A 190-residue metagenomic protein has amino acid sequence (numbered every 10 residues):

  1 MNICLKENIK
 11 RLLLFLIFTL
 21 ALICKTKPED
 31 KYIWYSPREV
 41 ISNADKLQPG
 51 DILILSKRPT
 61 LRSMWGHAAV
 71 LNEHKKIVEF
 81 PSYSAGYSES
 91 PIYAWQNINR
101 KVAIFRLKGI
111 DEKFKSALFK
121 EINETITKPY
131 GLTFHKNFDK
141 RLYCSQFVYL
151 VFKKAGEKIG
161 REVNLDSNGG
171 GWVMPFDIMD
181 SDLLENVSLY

Functional and structural regions predicted by a protein language model:
M1-Q48: Protein maturation boundaries and topogenic segments
K25-Y32, F134-Y190: Activation targets extended, charge/polar-rich intrinsically disordered C-terminal tails
L47-K108, Y130-D139: Glycine-rich catalytic cores of cysteine/serine-nucleophile enzymes that process amide/ester linkages in cell-envelope
S82, N123-T127, Y149-E157: Sec-exported extracytoplasmic/periplasmic mature domains
I110-E112: Short helix-loop capping/hinge motifs at secondary-structure junctions, enriched in acidic/polar residues
F114-I122, K140, C144-F147: Stable alpha-helical elements in mature extracytoplasmic
K115, E124-L132: Internal catalytic-core helix/loop-beta-alpha segment that presents or stabilizes conserved functional determinants
